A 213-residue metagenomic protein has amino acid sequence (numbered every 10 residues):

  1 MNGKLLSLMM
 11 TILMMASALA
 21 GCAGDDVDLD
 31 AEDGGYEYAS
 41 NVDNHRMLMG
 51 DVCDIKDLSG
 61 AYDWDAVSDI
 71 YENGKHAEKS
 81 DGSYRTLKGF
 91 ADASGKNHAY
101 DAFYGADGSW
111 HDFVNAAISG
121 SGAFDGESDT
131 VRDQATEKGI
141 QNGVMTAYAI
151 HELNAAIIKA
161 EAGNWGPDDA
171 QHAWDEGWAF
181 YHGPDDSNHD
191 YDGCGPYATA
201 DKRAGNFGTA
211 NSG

Functional and structural regions predicted by a protein language model:
M1-D26: Secretory targeting signatures
D26-G213: Mature extracytoplasmic or organellar-lumen-exposed domains after removal of signal/transit peptides
